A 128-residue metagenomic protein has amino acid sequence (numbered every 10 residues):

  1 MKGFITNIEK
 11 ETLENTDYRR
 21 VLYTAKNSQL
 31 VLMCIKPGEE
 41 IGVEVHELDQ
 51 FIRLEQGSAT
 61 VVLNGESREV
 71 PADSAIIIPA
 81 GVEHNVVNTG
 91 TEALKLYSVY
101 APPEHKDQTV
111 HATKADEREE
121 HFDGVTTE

Functional and structural regions predicted by a protein language model:
M1-N27, H111-E128: A short, N-terminal "cap"/entry segment at the start of jelly-roll beta-barrel domains of the cupin/DSBH fold
N15-T16, V31-H46: Conserved short histidine dyad/triad with adjacent acidic residue
S28, P37, E47, E66 (+2 more regions): A generic "binding-loop/recognition-motif" signal
D49-A59, N64: Glycine- and acidic-residue-biased ligand/ion/polar-headgroup-sensing regions
E66-A80: Short acidic-glycine-tyrosine-enriched beta hairpin
A80-K106: Ligand-binding loop in jelly-roll beta-barrel domains
